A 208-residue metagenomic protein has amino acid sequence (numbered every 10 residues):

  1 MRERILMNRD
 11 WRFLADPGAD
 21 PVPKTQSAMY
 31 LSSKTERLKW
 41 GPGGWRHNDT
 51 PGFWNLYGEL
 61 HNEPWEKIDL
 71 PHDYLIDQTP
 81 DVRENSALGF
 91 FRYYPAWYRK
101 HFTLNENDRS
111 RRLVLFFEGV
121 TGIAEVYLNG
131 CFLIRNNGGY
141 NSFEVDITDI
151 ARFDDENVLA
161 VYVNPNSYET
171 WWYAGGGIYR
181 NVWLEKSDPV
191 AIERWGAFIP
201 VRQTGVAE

Functional and structural regions predicted by a protein language model:
M1-L60: Hydrophobic alpha-helical membrane-insertion signals
E3-I5, R12-A19, W45-H47, D73-D77 (+1 more regions): Accessory beta-strand-rich segments of carbohydrate-active enzymes
T25, S32-S33, T50, P64 (+3 more regions): Serine/threonine-rich low-complexity intrinsically disordered regions
G52-L75: Predominantly extracellular/luminal regions of secreted and cell-surface proteins, especially disulfide-bonded
D81-N85: Short glycine/threonine/proline-enriched tight-turn/helix- or strand-capping micro-motif at secondary-structure
Q203-E208: Contiguous beta-strand segments within globular domains
